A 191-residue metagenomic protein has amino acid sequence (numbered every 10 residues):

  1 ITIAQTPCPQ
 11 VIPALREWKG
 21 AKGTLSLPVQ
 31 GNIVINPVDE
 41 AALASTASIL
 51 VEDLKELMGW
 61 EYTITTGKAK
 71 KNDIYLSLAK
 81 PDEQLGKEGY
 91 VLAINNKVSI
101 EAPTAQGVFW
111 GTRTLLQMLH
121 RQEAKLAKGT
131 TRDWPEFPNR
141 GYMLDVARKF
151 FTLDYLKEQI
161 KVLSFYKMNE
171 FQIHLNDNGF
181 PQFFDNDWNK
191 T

Functional and structural regions predicted by a protein language model:
I1-P135, R140: Acidic, contiguous N-terminal accessory segments
N36-V38, D145-A147, N176: Short strand-loop junctions, especially beta-strand C-caps/beta-turns that link beta-sheets to coils or alpha-helices
A42-L43, T152, F180-F183: Extracytoplasmic/secreted cell-surface and envelope-processing proteins
A44-A47, L153-K157: Conserved strand-to-helix beginnings and helix N-cap segments that scaffold or border functional pockets
S99, M143, Q172-H174: Structured core elements
E101-A102, R140-L153: The substrate-binding groove and active-site-proximal loops of carbohydrate-active enzymes, especially glycoside
Y155-N178: Catalytic domains of carbohydrate-active enzymes, especially glycoside hydrolases
N178-T191: Aromatic- and acidic-residue-enriched carbohydrate-binding clefts of CAZyme catalytic domains
